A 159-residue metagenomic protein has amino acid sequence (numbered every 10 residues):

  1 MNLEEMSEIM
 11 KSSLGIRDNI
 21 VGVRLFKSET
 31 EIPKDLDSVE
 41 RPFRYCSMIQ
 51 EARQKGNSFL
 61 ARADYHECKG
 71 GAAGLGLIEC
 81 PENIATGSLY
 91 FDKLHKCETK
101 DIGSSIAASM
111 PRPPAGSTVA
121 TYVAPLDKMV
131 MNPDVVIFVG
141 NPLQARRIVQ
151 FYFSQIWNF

Functional and structural regions predicted by a protein language model:
L3-F159: Acidic, serine/proline-rich low-complexity intrinsically disordered regions
